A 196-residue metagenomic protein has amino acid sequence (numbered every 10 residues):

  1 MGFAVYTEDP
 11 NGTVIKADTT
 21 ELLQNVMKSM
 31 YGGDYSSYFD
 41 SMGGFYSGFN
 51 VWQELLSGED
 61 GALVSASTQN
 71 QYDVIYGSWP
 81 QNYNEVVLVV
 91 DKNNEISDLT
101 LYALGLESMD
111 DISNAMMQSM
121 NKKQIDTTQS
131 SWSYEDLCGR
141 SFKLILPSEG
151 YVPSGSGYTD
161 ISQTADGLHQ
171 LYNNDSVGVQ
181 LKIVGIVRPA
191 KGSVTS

Functional and structural regions predicted by a protein language model:
M1-S196: Basic-flanked hydrophobic alpha-helices used for secretion and membrane insertion
